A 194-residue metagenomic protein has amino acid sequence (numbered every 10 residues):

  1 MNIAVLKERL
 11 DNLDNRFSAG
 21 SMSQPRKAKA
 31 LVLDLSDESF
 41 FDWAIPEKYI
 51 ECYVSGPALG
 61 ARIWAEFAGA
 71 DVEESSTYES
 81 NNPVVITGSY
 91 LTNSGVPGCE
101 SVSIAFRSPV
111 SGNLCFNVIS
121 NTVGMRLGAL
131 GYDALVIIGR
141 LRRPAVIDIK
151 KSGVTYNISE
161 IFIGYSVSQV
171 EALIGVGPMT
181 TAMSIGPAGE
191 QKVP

Functional and structural regions predicted by a protein language model:
N2-M22: Short, Gly/Pro- and small/polar-rich lid/capping loops
N12-S18, W64-E73, I119-M125, A129-A134 (+1 more regions): Short alpha-helical segments and helix-capping/turn motifs at coil-helix boundaries
M22, Y78, S111-I119, G139 (+1 more regions): Catalytic cores of large soluble enzymes that bind and process phosphate-bearing ligands
P25: Active-site helix-to-loop segments that bind/position phosphate- or nucleotide-bearing substrates and donors across
D42-S76: Non-catalytic, usually N-terminal nucleic-acid engagement modules in DNA/RNA processing proteins
I63-C99: Conserved oxyanion/phosphate-binding beta-strand-loop segments in alpha/beta enzyme cores
N93-L130, A134, P194: Internal mixed beta-strand/loop scaffold within catalytic domains of large alpha/beta enzymes
M125, A129-P194: Active-site cavity-forming subdomains of large catalytic enzyme subunits
